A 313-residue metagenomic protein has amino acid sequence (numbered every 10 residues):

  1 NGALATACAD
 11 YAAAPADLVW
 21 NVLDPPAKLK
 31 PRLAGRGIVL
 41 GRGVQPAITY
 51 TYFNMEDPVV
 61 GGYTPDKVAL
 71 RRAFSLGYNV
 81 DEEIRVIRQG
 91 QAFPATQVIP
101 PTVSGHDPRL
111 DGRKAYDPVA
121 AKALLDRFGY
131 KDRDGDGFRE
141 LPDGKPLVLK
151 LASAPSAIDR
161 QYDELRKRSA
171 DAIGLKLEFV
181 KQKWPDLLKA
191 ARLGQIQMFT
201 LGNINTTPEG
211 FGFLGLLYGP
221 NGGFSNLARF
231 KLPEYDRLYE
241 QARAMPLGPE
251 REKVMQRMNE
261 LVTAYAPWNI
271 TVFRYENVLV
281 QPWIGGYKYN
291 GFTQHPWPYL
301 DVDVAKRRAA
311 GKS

Functional and structural regions predicted by a protein language model:
N1-Q89, F93, T102-P267, T293-S313: Extracytoplasmic/periplasmic ligand-capture domains
V98-P100, F211-L214, P282-G285: Short aromatic-enriched loop/helix-cap "lid" or pocket-rim segments at secondary-structure transitions that line
R113, G286-Y287: Compositionally biased, low-complexity linear motifs
T271: Active-site-proximal polar cores
R274: Catalytic beta-strand/loop signature of glycosyltransferases that borders the donor
Y287-T293: A cross-kingdom feature marking charged/low-complexity
